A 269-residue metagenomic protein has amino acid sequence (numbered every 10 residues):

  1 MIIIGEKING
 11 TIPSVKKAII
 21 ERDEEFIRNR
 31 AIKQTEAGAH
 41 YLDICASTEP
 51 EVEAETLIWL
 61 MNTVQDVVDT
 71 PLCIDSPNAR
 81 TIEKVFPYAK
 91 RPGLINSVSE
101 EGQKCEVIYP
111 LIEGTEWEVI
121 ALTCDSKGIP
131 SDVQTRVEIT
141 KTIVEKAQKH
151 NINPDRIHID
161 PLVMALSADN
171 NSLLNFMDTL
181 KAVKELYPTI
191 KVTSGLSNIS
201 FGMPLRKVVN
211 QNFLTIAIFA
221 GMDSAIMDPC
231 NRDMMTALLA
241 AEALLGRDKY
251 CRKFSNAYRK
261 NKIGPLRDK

Functional and structural regions predicted by a protein language model:
M1-I3, Y41-D43, P71-C73, P92-I95 (+4 more regions): Structural preference for beta-strand elements that scaffold enzyme active sites
I3-N29, E53, L94-E100, S126-Q134 (+1 more regions): Active-site mouth loops of central-metabolism enzymes
E6, V52-K90, M177-S194: Alpha-helix-loop-beta-strand connector modules within alpha/beta enzyme cores
R22-Q34, K104, I139-T142, V209-L214: Short, acidic/polar
T35-T70, P161-L173: Glycine-rich, proline-tolerant flexible connector loops at the mouths of alpha/beta enzymes
D43-T48, T70-N78, G93-Q103, T123 (+1 more regions): Catalytic beta/alpha-barrel core
P50-L60, S76-K84, E100-E113, G128-I139 (+2 more regions): Active-site-adjacent beta->alpha loops and helix N-cap segments on the catalytic face of soluble alpha/beta enzymes
G114-I263: Catalytic alpha/beta core domains of metabolic enzymes, predominantly
